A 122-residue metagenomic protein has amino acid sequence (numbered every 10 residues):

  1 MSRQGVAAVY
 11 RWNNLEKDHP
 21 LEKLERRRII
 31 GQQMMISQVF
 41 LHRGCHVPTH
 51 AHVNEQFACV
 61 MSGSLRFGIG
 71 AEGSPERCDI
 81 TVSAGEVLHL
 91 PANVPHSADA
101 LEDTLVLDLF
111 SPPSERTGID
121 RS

Functional and structural regions predicted by a protein language model:
M1-S37, I119-S122: A short, N-terminal "cap"/entry segment at the start of jelly-roll beta-barrel domains of the cupin/DSBH fold
S37-H52: Conserved short histidine dyad/triad with adjacent acidic residue
H46-P48, R66, V87-S97: Histidine-centered metal-chelating micro-motifs
P48, F57, C78-I80: Short, surface-exposed secondary-structure edge patches
N54-E72: Glycine- and acidic-residue-biased ligand/ion/polar-headgroup-sensing regions
M61-S62, S83, E102: A cytosolic small-molecule/anion-sensing beta-strand core signal
E72-A92: Short acidic-glycine-tyrosine-enriched beta hairpin
A92-R116: Ligand-binding loop in jelly-roll beta-barrel domains
